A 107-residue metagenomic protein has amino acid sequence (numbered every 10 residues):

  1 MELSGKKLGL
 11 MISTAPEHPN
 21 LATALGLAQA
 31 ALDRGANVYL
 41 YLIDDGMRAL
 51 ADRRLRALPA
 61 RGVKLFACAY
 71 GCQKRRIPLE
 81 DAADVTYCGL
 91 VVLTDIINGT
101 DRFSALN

Functional and structural regions predicted by a protein language model:
S4, L8-A22, I43-M47: Short, glycine-rich nucleotide/cofactor-binding loops
K7, D33-Y39, K64: Residues at the starts of beta-strands that form the adenosine-phosphate
P19-D33, L40: Histidine-anchored nucleotide/phosphate-binding helix
L32, P59, I97-N98: Anion (oxyanion) recognition and catalysis
Y41, G46-L58: N-terminal beta-loop-helix "entrance" segment that forms/cooperates in small-molecule cofactor or anionic ligand
L42, A67, S104-L106: General beta-strand structural signal in soluble alpha/beta enzymes
R54-D81: A glycine-rich helix N-cap at a beta->alpha junction
I77-L106: C-terminal structural segments of small proteins and small subunits
